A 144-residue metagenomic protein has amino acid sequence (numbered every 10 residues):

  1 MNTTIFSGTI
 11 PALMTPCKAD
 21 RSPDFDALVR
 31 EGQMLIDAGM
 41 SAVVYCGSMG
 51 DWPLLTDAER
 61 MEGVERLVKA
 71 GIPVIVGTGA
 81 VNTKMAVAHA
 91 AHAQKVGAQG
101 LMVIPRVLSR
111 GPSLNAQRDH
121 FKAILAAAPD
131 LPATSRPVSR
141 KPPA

Functional and structural regions predicted by a protein language model:
N2-P143: Active-site beta->alpha loop and helix N-cap motifs at the rims of alpha/beta catalytic domains
